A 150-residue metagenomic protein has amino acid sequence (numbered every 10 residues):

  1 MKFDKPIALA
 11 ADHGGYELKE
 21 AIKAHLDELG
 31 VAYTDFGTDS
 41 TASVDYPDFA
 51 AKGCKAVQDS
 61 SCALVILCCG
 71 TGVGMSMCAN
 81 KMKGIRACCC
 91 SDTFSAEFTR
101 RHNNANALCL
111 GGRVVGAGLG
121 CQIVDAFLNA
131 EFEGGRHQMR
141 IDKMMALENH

Functional and structural regions predicted by a protein language model:
K2-F3, A8-A10, G14-G15, T93-H150: C-terminal binding/interaction regions
A8-E28: Glycine-rich phosphate/diphosphate-binding loop of Rossmann-like nucleotide-binding domains
E17-L18, V44, G74, G118: Residues that form or flank phosphate/diphosphate-binding pockets in enzymes that use nucleotide phosphates
E20-K23, M77-K81, C121: Short amphipathic alpha-helical segments
A32-S43: A short beta-strand-loop structural module common to alpha/beta enzyme folds
F49-C88: Helix-adjacent hinge/juxtasegments
